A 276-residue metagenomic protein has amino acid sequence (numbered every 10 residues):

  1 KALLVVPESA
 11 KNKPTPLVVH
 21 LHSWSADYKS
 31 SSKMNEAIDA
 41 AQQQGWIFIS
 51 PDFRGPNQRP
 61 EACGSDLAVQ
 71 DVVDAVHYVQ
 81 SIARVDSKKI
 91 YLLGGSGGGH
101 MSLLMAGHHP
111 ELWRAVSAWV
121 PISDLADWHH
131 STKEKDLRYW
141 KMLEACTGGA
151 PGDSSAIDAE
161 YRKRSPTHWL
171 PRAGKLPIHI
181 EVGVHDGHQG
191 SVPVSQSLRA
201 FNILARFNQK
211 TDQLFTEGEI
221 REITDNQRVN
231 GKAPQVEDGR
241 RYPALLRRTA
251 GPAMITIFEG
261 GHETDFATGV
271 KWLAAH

Functional and structural regions predicted by a protein language model:
K1-E8: A short loop-to-beta-strand scaffold at the N-terminal edge of the catalytic core in hydrolase folds
A10-T15, H20-E61, L125-A126, H188-G190: Short substrate-entry loop that stabilizes the transition state in hydrolases
S25-K33, R114-A115, P121-I122, A126-P171 (+1 more regions): Mobile cap/lid helix-loop segments that gate and shape the active-site cleft of serine hydrolases
A26, Y78-K135: Primarily recognizes the serine-hydrolase "nucleophile elbow" in alpha/beta-hydrolase and SGNH/GDSL folds
C63-A83: Alpha/beta-hydrolase active-site loop
P151-G152, V184-G251: Active-site-adjacent alpha-helix of alpha/beta-hydrolase-fold enzymes
I180-V182: Short beta-strand/loop motif that positions the catalytic acidic residue of the alpha/beta-hydrolase fold
R247-H276: Catalytic active-site module of serine/aspartate enzymes centered on a nucleophile-bearing elbow/loop
